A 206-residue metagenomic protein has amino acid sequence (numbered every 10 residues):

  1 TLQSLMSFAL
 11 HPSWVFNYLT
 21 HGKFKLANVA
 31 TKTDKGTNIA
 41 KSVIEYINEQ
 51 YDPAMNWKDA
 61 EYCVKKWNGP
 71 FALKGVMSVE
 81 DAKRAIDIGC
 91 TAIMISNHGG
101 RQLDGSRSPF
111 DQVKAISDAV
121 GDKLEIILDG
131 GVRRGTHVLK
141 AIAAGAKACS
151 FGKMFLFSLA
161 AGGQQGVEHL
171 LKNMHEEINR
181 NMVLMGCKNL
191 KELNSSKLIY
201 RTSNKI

Functional and structural regions predicted by a protein language model:
T1-D87, G99-Q102, D111: Active-site entrance/lid segments in N-terminal catalytic domains of soluble metabolic enzymes
F24-K25, D111-D129, R133-I206: Alpha/beta catalytic cores of nucleotide-metabolism and tRNA/nucleoside-modifying enzymes
A54, L73-V79, S106, L124-V138: Glycine-rich beta-to-alpha transition loops that act as phosphate-gripper elements at the mouths of alpha/beta enzyme
K66-P70, I86-G100, A119-K123, G145-C149: Glycine-enriched alpha-helix->loop->beta-strand junction motifs that scaffold or abut catalytic
K74-G75, S96-N97, G130, G152-K153: Short beta->alpha connector loops at strand-helix junctions that form conserved, small/polar/Pro-enriched
K83-R84, D104-S106, V138-K140, A161: Short, well-ordered secondary-structure micro-motifs
A92, G105-V113: Second-shell residues forming the walls of enzyme active-site clefts
G100, D104-R107, Q165: Alpha-helix capping and helix-loop boundary segments enriched in small/acidic/polar residues
